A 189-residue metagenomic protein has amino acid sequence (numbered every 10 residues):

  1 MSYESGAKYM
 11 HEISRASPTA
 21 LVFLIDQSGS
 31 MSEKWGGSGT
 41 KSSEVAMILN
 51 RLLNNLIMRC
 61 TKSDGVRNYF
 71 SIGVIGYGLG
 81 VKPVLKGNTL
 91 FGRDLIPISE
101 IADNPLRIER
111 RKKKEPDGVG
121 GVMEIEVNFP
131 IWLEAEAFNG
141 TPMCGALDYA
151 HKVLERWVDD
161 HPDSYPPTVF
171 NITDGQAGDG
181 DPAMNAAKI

Functional and structural regions predicted by a protein language model:
M1-I189: Acidic, low-complexity intrinsically disordered regions
